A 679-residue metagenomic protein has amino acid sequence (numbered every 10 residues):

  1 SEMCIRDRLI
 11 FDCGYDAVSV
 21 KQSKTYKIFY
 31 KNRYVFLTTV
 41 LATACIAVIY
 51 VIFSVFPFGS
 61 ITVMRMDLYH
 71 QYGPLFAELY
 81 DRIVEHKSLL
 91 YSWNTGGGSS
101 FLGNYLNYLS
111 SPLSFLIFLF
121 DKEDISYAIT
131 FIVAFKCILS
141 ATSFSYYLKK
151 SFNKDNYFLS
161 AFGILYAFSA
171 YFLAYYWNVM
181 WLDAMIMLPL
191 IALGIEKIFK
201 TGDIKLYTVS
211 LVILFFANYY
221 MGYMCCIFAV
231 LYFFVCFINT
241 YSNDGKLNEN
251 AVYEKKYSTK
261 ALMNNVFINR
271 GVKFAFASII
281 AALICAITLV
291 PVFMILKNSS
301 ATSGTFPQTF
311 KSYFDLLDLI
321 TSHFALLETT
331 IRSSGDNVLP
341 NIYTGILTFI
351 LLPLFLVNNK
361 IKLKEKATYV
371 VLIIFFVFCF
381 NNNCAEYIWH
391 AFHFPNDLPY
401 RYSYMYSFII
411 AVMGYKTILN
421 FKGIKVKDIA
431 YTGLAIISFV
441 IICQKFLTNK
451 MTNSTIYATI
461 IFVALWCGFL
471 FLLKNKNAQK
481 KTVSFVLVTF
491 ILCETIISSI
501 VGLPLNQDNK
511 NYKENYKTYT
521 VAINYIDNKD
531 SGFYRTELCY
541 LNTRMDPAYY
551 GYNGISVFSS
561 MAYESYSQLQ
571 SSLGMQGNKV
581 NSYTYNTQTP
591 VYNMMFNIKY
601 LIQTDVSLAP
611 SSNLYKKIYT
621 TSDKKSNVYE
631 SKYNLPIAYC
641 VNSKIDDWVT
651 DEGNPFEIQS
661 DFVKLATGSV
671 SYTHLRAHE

Functional and structural regions predicted by a protein language model:
S1-R8, T673-E679: Conserved small/polar residues in nucleotide/adenosyl-binding loops
R6-V55, L262-F274, G468, L472 (+1 more regions): Start-transfer (signal-anchor) and selected internal transmembrane alpha helices of multi-pass inner/ER membrane
I10, C225-I280, P291-V292, L352 (+1 more regions): Perimembrane helix-loop-helix junctions
T43-I46, A134-S151, N156-T240, R270-N298 (+2 more regions): Membrane-embedded helix bundles of polyisoprenyl
A44-F144, I164-M185, M224, L296-A301 (+4 more regions): Membrane-interface coil-to-helix junctions
M66, H70-D81, P112, G271-V272 (+8 more regions): Periplasmic/ER-lumenal interhelical loops and adjacent helix-loop junctions in multi-pass membrane proteins
T201-G202, M221, A367-F378, N382-Y387 (+1 more regions): Contiguous transmembrane helix-bundle modules in multi-pass membrane proteins
S484-R676: Soluble catalytic regions of membrane-associated enzymes that act on cell-envelope and secretory-pathway components
